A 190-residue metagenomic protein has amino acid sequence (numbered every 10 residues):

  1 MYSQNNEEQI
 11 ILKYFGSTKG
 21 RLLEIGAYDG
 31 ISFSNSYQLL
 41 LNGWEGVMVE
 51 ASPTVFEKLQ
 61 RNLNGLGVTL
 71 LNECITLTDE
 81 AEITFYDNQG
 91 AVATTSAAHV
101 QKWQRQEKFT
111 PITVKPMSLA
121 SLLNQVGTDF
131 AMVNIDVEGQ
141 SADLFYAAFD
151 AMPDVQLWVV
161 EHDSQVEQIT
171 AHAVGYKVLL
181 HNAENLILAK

Functional and structural regions predicted by a protein language model:
M1-K190: Phosphate/nucleotide-binding beta-alpha loop and adjacent structural elements of enzyme active sites
